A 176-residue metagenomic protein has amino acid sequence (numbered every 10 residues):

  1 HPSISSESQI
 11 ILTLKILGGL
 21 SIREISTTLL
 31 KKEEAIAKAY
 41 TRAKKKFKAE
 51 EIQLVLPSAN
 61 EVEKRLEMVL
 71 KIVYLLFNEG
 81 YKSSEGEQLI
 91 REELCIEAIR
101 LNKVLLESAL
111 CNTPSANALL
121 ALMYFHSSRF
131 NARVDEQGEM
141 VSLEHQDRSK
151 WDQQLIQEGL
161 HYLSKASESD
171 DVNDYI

Functional and structural regions predicted by a protein language model:
H1-S6, T13-I16, I22, K31-I176: Amphipathic helix-loop-helix modules that constitute alpha-helical solenoid scaffolds
T27-L29: Alpha-helical residues within the helix-turn-helix
